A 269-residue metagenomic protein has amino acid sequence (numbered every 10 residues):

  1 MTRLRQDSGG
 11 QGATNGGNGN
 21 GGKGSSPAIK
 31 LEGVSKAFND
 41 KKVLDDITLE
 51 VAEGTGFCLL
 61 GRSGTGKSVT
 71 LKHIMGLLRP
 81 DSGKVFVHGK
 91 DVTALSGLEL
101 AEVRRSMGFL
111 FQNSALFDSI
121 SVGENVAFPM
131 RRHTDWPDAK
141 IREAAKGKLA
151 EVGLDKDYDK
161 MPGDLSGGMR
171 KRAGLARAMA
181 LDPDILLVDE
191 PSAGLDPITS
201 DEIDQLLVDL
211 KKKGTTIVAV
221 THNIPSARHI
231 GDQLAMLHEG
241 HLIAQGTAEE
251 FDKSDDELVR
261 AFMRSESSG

Functional and structural regions predicted by a protein language model:
M75: Helix-to-loop junction immediately C-terminal to a conserved catalytic motif
K90-D91, D138-D157: Conserved ABC ATPase "signature" region
M161-L165, M169: Conserved ABC ATPase signature
A180-D184: A short, proline-enriched helix->beta-strand linker immediately N-terminal to the Walker B motif in ABC-type P-loop
L186-D189: Catalytic Walker B motif of ABC-type/P-loop ATPase nucleotide-binding domains
P197-T199: Helix N-cap at the start of a conserved alpha-helix in ABC-type nucleotide-binding domains
